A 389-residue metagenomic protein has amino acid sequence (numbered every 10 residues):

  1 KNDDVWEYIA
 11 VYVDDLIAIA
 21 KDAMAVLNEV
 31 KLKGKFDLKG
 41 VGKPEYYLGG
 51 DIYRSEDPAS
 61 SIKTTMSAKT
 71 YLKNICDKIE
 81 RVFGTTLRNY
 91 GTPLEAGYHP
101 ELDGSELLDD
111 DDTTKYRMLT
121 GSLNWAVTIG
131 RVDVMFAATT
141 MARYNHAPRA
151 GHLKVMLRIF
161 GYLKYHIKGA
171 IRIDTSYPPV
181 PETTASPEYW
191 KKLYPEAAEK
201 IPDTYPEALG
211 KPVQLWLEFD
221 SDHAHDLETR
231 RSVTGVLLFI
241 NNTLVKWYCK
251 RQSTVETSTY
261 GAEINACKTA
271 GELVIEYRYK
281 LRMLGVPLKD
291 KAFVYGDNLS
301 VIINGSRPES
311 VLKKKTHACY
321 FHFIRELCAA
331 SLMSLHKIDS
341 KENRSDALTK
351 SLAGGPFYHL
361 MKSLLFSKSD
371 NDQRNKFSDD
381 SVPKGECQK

Functional and structural regions predicted by a protein language model:
K1-K389: Long, low-complexity, charge-biased intrinsically disordered regions
